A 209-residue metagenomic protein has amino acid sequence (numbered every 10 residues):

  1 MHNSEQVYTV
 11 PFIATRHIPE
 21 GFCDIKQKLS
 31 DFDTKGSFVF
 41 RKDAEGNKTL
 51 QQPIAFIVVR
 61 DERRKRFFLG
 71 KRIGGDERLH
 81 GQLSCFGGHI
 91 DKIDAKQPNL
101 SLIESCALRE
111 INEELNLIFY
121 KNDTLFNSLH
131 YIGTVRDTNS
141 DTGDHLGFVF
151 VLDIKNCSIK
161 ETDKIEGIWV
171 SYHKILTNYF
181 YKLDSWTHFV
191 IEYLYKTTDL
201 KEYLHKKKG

Functional and structural regions predicted by a protein language model:
M1, G36-R41, L79-I93, Y131-V135 (+2 more regions): Nudix hydrolase/Nudix homology domain
M1-G21: Short, extreme N-terminal leader segments that mark the start of a protein/domain
E20-R64, R72-G74: Acidic, metal-coordinating catalytic segment for phosphate/diphosphate chemistry, firing primarily on the Nudix
P53-F56, I103, F148: Residue-level detector of short, conserved catalytic/binding motifs and their immediate flanks
R66-R109: Conserved Nudix-box catalytic region and its N-terminal flanking loop in Nudix hydrolases and closely related
R72-I73, T134-R136: Short, well-ordered beta-to-alpha junction loops that form the rim of enzyme active sites and present histidine/acidic
E114, I118: Short alpha-helical functional segments enriched in proximate histidine and acidic residues
F119-Y131: A short coil-to-beta-strand element that immediately follows conserved catalytic motifs
